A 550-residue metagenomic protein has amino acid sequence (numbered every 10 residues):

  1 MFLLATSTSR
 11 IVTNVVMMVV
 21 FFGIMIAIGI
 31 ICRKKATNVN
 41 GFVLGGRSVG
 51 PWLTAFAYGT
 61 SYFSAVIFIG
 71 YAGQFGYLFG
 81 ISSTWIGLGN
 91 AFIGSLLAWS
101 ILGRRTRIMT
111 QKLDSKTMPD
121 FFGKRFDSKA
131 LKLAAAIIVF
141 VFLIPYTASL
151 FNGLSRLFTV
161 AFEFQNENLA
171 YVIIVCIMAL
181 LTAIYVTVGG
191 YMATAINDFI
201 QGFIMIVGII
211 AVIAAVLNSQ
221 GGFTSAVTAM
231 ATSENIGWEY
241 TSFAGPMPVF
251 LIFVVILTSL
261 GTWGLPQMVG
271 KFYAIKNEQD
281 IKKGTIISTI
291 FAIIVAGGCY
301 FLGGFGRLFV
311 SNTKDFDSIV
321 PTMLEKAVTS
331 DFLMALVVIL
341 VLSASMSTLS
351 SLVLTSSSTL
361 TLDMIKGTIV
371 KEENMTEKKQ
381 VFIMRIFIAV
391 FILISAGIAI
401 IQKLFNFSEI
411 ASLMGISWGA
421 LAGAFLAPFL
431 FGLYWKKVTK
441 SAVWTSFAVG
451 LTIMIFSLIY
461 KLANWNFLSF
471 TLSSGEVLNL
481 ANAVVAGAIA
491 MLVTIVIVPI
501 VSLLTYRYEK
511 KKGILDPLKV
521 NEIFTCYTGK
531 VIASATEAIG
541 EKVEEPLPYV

Functional and structural regions predicted by a protein language model:
M1-L4, G367, L462-V550: Terminal cytosolic tails of multi-pass membrane transporters, especially the segment immediately following the final
F2-G70, V186-G189, G202, A211 (+1 more regions): Membrane-interface "cap" regions at the ends of multi-pass membrane proteins
T6-N14, G73-G87, F151-I174, M192-Q201 (+6 more regions): Transmembrane helix-loop boundary segments of multi-pass membrane transporters
A27-K35, L143-F151, S155-I173, T187 (+4 more regions): Hydrophobic alpha-helical segments and their helix-loop junctions in multi-pass secondary transporters
V43-D114, P246-G261, M268-N312, M323-T348: Membrane-interface helix-loop-helix modules in multi-pass membrane proteins
I86-V186, V254-G261, V341-S351, M384: Helix-loop-helix module between adjacent transmembrane segments
I93, A134-S149, I204-N218, F250-W263 (+4 more regions): Selective recognition of specific alpha-helical transmembrane segments in multi-pass small-molecule
R125-L133, N168-C176, L362-F405, P548-Y549: Loop-to-transmembrane helix boundary motifs in multi-pass membrane proteins
